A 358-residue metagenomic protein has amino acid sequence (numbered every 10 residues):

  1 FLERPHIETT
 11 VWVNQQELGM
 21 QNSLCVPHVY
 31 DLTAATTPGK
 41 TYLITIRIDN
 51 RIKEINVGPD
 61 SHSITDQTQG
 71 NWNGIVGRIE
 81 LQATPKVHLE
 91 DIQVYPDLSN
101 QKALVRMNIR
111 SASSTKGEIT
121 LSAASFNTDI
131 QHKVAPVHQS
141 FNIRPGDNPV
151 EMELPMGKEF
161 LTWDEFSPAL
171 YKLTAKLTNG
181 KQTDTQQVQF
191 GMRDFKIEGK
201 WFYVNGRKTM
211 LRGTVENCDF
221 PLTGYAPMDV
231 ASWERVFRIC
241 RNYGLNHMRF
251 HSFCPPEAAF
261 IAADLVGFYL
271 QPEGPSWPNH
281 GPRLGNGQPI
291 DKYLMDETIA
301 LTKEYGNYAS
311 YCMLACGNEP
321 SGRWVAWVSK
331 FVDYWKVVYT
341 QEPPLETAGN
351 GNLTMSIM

Functional and structural regions predicted by a protein language model:
F1-H88, A112-S113, R249, C254-E257 (+1 more regions): Accessory beta-strand-rich segments of carbohydrate-active enzymes
V13, K102-F141, V150: Beta-strand-rich binding/interaction modules
Q15, I79, Y171, G206 (+2 more regions): Conserved, mostly hydrophobic/aromatic
V26-Y30, G146-M152: Short strand-edge motifs at loop-to-beta-strand transitions and within beta-strands of extracellular beta-rich domains
T36-T41, E54-I55, M156-L170: Short glycine/proline/serine/threonine-rich loop/turn segments at secondary-structure transition edges
A83-S114: Surface beta-strand/loop "capping" patches
T174-C240: N-terminal carbohydrate-binding accessory modules
F237-R238, H247-M358: Substrate-binding/catalytic cleft of secreted carbohydrate-active enzymes, primarily glycoside hydrolases
